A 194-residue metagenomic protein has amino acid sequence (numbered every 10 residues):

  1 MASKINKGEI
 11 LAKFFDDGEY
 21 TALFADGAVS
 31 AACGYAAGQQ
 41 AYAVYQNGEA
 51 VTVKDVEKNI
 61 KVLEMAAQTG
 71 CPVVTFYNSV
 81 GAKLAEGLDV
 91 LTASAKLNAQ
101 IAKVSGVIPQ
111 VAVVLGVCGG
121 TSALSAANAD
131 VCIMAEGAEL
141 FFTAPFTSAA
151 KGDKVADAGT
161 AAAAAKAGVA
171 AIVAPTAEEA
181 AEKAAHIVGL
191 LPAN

Functional and structural regions predicted by a protein language model:
M1, P72, V107-V111: Short, proline-centered helix/strand-breaking motifs
M1-A41, Y45-V51, A163, A174-N194: Intrinsically disordered, low-complexity segments enriched in small/flexible residues
C33-Y45, E57-A85: A structural preference for short, pocket-lining loop segments at secondary-structure junctions
V44, D55, T92-K96: Glycine-rich phosphate- or other oxyanion-binding loops that anchor nucleotides, phosphorylated ligands
E49-K54, E86-D89: Flexible beta-alpha connector loops of hexameric P-loop NTPases
V53-I60, A181: Amphipathic alpha-helical transducer elements in NTP-driven molecular machines
Y77-A193: Conserved catalytic cores of soluble enzyme domains, especially glycine-rich substrate-binding beta-alpha loops
